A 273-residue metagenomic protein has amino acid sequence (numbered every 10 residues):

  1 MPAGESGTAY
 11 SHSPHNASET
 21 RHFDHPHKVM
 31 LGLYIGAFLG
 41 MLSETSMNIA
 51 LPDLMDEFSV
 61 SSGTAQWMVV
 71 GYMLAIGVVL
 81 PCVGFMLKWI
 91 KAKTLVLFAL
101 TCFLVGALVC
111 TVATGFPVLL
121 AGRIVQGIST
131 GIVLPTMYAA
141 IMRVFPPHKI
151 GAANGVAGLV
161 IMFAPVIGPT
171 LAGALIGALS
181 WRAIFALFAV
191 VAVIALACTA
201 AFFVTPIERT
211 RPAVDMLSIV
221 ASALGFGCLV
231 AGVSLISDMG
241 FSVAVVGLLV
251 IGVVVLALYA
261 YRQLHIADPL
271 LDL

Functional and structural regions predicted by a protein language model:
M1-L42, D56: Cytosolic juxtamembrane N-terminal segment immediately preceding the first transmembrane helix of multi-pass
H25-M41, Y72, C102, G106 (+4 more regions): Hydrophobic transmembrane alpha-helices of multi-pass secondary transporters, especially the MFS 12-helix bundle
K28-V83, G168: Extracytoplasmic
G32-I35, M68-G71, F98, A121-G122 (+6 more regions): Hydrophobic core positions of alpha-helical segments in small-molecule transporters and transporter systems
L39-A50, M68, A75, A92 (+4 more regions): Short helix-kink/termination motifs in transmembrane helices of multi-pass secondary transporters
D53-T64, W89, G115, G177-S180 (+1 more regions): Extracellular/lumenal inter-transmembrane loop segments of multi-pass membrane transporters
L80, G84-L217: Helix-loop-helix hairpins in multi-pass membrane proteins, especially solute transporters
G177-L273: Hydrophobic transmembrane-helix bundles of small-molecule transporters
